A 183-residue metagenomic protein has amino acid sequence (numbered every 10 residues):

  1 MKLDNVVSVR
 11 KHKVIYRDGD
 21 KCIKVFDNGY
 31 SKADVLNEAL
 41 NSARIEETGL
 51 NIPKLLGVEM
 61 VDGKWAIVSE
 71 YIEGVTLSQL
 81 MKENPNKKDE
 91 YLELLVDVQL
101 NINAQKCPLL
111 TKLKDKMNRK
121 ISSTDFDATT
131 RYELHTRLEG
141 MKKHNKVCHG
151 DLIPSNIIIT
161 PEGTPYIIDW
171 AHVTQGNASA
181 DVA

Functional and structural regions predicted by a protein language model:
D4-L36: ATP-binding glycine-rich loop module of kinase domains
K32-T48: The N-lobe alphaC helix and its flanking beta3-alphaC-beta4 segment of protein kinase-like domains, centered on
K54-W65: Short beta-strand micro-motifs within the conserved protein kinase catalytic domain, predominantly in the N-lobe
G63-T76: Conserved short submotifs of the Hanks-type protein kinase catalytic core that shape the nucleotide-binding pocket
L77-N86: AlphaC helix of the protein kinase catalytic domain
N86-L113: Internal "kinase-insert"/substrate-recognition segments embedded within catalytic cores of ATP-dependent enzymes
A104-G150, S155-P161: An alpha-helical support segment within catalytic cores of ATP-dependent transferases
T164-A183: Active-site Asp-x-Gly
